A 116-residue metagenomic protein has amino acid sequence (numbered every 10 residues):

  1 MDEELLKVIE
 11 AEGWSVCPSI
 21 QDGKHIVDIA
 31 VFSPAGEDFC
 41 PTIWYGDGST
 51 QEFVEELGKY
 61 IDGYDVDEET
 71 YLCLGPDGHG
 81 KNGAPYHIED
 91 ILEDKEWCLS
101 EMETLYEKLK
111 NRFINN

Functional and structural regions predicted by a protein language model:
M1, N115-N116: C-terminal end-of-chain micro-motif
M1-P18: Amphipathic alpha-helical segments
L6, E10, V54, G58-I61 (+4 more regions): Residue-level detector of alpha-helical secondary structure
I20-W97: Acidic, low-complexity, intrinsically disordered interaction modules
